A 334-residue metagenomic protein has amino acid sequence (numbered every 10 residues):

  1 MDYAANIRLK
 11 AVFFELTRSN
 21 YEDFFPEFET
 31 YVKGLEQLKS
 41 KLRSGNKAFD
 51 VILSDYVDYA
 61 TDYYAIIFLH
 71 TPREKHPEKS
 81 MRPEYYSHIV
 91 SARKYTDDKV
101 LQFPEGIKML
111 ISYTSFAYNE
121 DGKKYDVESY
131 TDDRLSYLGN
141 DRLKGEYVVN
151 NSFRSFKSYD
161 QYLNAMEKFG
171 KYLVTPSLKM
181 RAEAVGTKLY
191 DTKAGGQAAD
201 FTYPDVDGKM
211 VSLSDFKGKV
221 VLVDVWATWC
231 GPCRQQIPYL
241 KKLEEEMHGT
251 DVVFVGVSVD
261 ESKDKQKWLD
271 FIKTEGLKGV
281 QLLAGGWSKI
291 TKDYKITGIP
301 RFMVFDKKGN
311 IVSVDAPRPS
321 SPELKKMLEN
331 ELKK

Functional and structural regions predicted by a protein language model:
M1-D207: Oxidative protein folding and maturation machinery
T202-V221: A short beta-strand-turn-helix
P204, L269-K307: Short, internal strand/loop/helix patches that form the active-site neighborhood or redox-interaction surface
K217, V225-K242: Conserved redox-active cysteine motifs that mediate thiol-disulfide chemistry, especially di-cysteine Cys-X(1-2)-Cys
K217-K219, G249, L277, I296: Active-site acidic short loop of glycosyltransferases
Q235-E275, G286-K292, K326: Structural microenvironment flanking redox-active thiols in thiol-disulfide oxidoreductases
G298-I299, K307, I311-K334: Non-catalytic, surface beta->alpha helical segment in thiol-disulfide oxidoreductase systems
